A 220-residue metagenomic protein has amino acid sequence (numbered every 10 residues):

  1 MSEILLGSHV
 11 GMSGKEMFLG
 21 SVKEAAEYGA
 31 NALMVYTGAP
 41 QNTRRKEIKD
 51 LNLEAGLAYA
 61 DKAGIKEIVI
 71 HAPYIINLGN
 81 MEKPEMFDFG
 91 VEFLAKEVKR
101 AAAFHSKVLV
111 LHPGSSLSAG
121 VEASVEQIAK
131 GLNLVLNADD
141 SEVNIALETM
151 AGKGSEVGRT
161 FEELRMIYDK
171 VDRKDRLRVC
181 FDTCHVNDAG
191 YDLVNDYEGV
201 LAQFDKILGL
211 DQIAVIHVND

Functional and structural regions predicted by a protein language model:
M1-A72, N77-K99: N-terminal pre-domain/capping segments
H9-S13, G38-P40, P73-I75, G114-S116 (+3 more regions): Active-site beta-loop-alpha junctions enriched in small/polar residues
A25, H71, A101, L109 (+3 more regions): Conserved, mostly hydrophobic/aromatic
A26-A32, H105, D175, L210-D211: Glycine-enriched alpha-helix->loop->beta-strand junction motifs that scaffold or abut catalytic
A32, E67, V108, Q212-V215: Residues at the N-termini of beta-strands
L53, L94, Q127-A129, Y197-V200: Well-ordered, non-membrane alpha-helical segments in soluble/globular domains
D61-K62, E67, N77-R178: Active-site acidic/histidine proton-transfer and metal-coordination neighborhood in alpha/beta enzyme cores
R165-D220: Histidine-acidic metal/acid-base catalytic patches
